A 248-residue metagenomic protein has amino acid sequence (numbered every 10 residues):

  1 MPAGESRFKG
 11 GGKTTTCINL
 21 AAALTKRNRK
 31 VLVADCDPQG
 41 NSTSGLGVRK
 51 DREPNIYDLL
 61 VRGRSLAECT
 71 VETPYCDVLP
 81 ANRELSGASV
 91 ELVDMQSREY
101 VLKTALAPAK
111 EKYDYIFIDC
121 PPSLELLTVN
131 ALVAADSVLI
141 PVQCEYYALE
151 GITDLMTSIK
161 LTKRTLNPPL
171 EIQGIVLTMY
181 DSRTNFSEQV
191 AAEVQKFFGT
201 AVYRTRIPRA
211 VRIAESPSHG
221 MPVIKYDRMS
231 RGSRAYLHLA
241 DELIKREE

Functional and structural regions predicted by a protein language model:
M1-E248: P-loop NTP-binding core
